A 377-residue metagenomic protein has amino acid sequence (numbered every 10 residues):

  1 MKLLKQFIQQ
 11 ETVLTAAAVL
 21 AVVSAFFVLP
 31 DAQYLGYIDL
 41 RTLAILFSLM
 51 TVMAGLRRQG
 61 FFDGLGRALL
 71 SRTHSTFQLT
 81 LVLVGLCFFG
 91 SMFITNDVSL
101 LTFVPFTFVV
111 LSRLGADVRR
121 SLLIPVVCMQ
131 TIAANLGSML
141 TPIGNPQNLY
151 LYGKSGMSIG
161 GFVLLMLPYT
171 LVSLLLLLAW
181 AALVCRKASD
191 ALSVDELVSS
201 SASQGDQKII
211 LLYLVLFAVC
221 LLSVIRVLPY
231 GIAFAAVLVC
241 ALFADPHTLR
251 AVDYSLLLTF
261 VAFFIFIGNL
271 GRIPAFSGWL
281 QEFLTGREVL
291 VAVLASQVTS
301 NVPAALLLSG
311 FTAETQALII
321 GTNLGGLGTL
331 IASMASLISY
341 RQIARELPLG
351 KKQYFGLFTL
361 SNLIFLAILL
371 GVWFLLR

Functional and structural regions predicted by a protein language model:
K2, G160-Q204, L337-R377: Juxtamembrane and boundary regions of transmembrane helices in multi-pass small-molecule transporters and channels
K2-Q33, L43-G60, L183-K187, V219-H247 (+2 more regions): Structural signal for alpha-helical transmembrane segments and their membrane-water exit/capping regions in multi-pass
L3-Q10, A32-T42, M157-Y169, A202-Q207 (+5 more regions): Interfacial loop-to-helix junctions that mark the boundaries of transmembrane helices in multi-pass membrane
E11-V13, L40-R41, R67-L81, L122-I132 (+3 more regions): Cytoplasmic-side transmembrane-helix entry/capping segments in multi-pass membrane proteins
Y37, Q59, D63-G66, V215-A313: Transmembrane helical segments that form the transport core of multi-pass membrane transport proteins
L40-T42, S71-V84, L114-V126, Q207-L211 (+2 more regions): Membrane-interfacial loop-to-helix junctions in multi-pass transporters
F77-V82, G115-M129, M157-L167, E314-G326 (+1 more regions): Membrane-interface alpha-helices at helix entry/exit sites of multi-pass transporters
F89-M139, Y150, L306-I320, P348 (+1 more regions): Hydrophobic transmembrane alpha-helices that form the pore/transport pathway of multi-pass ion and small-solute
